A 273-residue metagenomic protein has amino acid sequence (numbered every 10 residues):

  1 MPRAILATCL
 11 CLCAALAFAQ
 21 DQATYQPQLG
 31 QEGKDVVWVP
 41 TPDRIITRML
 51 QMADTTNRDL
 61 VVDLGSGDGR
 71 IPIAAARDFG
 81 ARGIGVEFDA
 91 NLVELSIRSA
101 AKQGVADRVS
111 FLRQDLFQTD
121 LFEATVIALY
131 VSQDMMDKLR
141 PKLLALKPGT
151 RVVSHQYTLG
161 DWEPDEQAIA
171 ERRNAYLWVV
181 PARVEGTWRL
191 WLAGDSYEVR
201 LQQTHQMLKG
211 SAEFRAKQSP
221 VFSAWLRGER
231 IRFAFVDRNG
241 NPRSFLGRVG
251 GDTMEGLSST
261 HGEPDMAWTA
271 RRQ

Functional and structural regions predicted by a protein language model:
Q20-R58: S-adenosyl-L-methionine
R58-G67: Conserved class I S-adenosyl-L-methionine
G69-I73: Glycine-rich SAM-binding Motif I of class I
R82-E87: Conserved SAM-binding motif I beta-strand of class I
V93-E123: S-adenosyl-L-methionine
M136-E185: C-terminal substrate-binding/active-site "lid" region of AdoMet-derived donor-dependent transferases
E185-Q273: Central antiparallel beta-sheet cores of small beta-barrel/beta-sandwich binding domains
